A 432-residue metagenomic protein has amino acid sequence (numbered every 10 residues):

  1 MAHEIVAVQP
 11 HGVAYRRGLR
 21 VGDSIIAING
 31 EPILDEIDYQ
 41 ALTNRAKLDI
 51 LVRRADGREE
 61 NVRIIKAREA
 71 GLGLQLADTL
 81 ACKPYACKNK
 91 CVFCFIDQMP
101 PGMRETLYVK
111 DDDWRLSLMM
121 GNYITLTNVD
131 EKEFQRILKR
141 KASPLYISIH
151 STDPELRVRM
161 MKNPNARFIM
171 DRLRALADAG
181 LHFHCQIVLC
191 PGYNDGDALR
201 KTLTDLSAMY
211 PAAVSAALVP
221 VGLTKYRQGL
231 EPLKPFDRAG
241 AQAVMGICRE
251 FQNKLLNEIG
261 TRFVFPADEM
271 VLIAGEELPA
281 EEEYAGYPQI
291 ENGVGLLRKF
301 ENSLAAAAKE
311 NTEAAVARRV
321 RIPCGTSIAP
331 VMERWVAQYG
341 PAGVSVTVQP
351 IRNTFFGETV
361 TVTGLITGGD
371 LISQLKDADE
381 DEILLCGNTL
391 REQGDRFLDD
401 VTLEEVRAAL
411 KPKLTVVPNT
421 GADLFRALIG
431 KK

Functional and structural regions predicted by a protein language model:
M1-Q9: PDZ/PDZ-like groove recognition
E4, A274-K432: Radical SAM enzyme core and accessory elements
A14, G22-I25, I50, C94: Terminal peptide-recognition signature
R16-L34: Conserved PDZ fold ligand-binding element
Q40-L76: PDZ-domain C-terminal substructure recognizer with occasional recognition of PDZ-binding tails
E59, K66-A212, G222-F251: Conserved Radical SAM active-site core
P144-Y146, H182-H184, S215-A217, F263-F265 (+1 more regions): Structural preference for beta-strand elements that scaffold enzyme active sites
G192-Y193, A213-A239, I259-E282, N353-E358 (+1 more regions): Flexible glycine/acidic-rich beta-alpha junction loops that bind and position SAM and/or redox cofactors in anaerobic
